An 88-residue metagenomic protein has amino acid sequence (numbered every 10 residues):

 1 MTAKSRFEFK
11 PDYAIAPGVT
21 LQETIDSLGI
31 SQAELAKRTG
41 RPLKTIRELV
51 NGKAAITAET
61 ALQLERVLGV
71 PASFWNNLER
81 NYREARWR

Functional and structural regions predicted by a protein language model:
T2-I30: A short, Lys/Arg-rich alpha-helix, primarily the initiator
Q22, A33, L62: Residues within the helices of the helix-turn-helix
E23, E48, N77: DNA-binding alpha-helical recognition surfaces that contact promoter or target DNA
S27, R38, V67: Residues within the alpha-helical elements of helix-turn-helix
A33, K44, S73: Key DNA-contact positions within bacterial/archaeal DNA-binding proteins
T39-E65: Recognition helix of helix-turn-helix/homeodomain-like DNA-binding domains that insert into the DNA major groove
R66-R88: Short amphipathic recognition helices of helix-turn-helix/homeodomain-type DNA-binding modules
